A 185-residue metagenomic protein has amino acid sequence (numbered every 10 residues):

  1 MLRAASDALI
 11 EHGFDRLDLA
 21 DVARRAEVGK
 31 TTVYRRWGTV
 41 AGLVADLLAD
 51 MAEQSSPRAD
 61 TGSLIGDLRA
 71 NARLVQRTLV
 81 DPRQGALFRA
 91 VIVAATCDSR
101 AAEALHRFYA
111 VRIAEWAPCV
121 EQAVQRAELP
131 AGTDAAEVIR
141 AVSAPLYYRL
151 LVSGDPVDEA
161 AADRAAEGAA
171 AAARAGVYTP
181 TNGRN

Functional and structural regions predicted by a protein language model:
M1, R16, T39-V44, Q54-S55 (+1 more regions): Short amphipathic alpha-helical segment with a characteristic S/N-K-E followed by hydrophobic residues
M1-A5, V22, L47-L48, W116: Generic hydrophobic, amphipathic alpha-helix propensity
A8-G42, D46: Helix-turn-helix
G42-L48, L79-H106: Amphipathic alpha-helical segments used for helix-helix packing
S56-F88, V138: Hydrophobic alpha-helical connector segments
A70, A114, P118, Q122 (+2 more regions): C-terminal peripheral helix-coil segments that are non-catalytic and often amphipathic
P82, A86, S99-Q125, A136: Amphipathic alpha-helical packing segments from all-alpha helical-bundle domains
